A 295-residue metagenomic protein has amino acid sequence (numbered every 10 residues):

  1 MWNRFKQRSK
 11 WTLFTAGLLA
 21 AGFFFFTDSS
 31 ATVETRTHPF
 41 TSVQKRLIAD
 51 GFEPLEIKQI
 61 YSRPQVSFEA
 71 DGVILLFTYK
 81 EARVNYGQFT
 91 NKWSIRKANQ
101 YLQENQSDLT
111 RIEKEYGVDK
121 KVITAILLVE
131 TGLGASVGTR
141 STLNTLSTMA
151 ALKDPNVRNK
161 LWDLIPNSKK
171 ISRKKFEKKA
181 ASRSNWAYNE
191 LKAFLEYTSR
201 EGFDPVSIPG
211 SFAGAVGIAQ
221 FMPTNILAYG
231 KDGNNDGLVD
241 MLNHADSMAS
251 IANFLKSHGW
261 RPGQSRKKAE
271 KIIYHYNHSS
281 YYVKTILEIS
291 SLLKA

Functional and structural regions predicted by a protein language model:
M1-G214, I218-Q220, T224-A295: Cell-wall glycan-active module
